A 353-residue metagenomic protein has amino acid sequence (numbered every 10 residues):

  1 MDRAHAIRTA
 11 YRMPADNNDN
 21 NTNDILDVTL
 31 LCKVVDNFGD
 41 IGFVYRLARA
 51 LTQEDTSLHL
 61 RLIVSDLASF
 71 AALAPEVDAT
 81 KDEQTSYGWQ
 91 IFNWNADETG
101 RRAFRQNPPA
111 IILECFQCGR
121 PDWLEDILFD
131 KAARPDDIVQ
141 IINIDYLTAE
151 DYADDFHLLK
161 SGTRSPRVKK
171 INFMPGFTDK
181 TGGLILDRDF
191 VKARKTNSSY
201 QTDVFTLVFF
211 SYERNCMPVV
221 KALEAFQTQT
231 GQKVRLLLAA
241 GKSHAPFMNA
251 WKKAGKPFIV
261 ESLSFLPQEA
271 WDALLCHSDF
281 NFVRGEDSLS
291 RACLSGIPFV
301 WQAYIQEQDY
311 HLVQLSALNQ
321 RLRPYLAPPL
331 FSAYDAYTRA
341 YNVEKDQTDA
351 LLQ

Functional and structural regions predicted by a protein language model:
R3, C32-T56, R61-S165: Active-site and donor-binding regions of nucleotide-sugar-utilizing enzymes
D27, A110-I111, Q140, T206 (+1 more regions): Structural motif
T29, K33, F38, Y45-R49 (+1 more regions): A donor-sugar binding/catalytic signature common to diverse glycosyltransferases and related nucleotide-sugar
G42, R214-E224: A conserved mid-protein helix/loop that constitutes part of the nucleotide-sugar donor-binding site
R61, F92, L113, Q140-I142 (+5 more regions): Hydrophobic/aromatic beta-strand patches that form the interior of the parallel beta-sheet core in alpha/beta enzyme
D145-M217: A nucleotide-sugar donor-handling region in carbohydrate enzymes
G231-S264: Catalytic donor nucleotide-activated moiety binding site of glycosyltransferases and closely related
R284-L352: Catalytic binding pocket for nucleotide-activated donors in carbohydrate/polymer assembly enzymes
